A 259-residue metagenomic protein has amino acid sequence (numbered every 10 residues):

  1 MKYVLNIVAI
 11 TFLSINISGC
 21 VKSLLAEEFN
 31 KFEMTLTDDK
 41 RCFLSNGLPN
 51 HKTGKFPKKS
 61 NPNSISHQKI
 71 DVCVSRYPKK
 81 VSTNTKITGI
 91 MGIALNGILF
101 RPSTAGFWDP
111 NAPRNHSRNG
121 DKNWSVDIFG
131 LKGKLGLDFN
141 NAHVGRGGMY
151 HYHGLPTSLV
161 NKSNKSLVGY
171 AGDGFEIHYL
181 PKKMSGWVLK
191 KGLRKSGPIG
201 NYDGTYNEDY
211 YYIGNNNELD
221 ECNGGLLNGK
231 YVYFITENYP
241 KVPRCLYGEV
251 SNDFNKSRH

Functional and structural regions predicted by a protein language model:
K2-I10: Sec-dependent signal peptide recognition, specifically the positively charged N-region followed immediately by
A9-S18: Hydrophobic h-region of N-terminal signal peptides that target proteins for export in Gram-negative bacteria
V21-K134: Solvent-exposed N-terminal domain segments of exported/luminal and surface proteins
K69-D71, I90, L137, G147-H151 (+4 more regions): Extracellular structured ligand-interaction cores
L95-R101, R146-V160, L227-P240: Extracellular/lumenal glycan-associated surfaces
T104-N141, G186-E221: Short, flexible domain-boundary/linker segments around small modular repeats
H153-D203: Short helix-loop boundary/capping segments
G200-H259: Long, compositionally biased interface segments
